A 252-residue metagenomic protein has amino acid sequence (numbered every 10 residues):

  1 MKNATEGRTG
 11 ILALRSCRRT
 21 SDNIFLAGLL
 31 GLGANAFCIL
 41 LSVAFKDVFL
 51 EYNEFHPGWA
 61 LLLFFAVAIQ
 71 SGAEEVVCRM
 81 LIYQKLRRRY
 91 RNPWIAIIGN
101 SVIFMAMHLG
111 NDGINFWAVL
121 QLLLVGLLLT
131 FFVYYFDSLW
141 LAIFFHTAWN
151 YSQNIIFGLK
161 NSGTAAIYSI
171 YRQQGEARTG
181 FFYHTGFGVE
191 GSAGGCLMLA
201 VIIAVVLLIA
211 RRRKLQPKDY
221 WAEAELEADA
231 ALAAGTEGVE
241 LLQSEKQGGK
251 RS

Functional and structural regions predicted by a protein language model:
K2-G7, L207-W221: Membrane-interface capping segments at transmembrane-helix boundaries
E6-V76, Y83-R89, D219, E223-L226 (+1 more regions): Juxtamembrane helix-loop-helix connectors linking adjacent transmembrane helices in multi-pass membrane enzymes
I24-L29, A60-L61, W94-G99, V119-L123 (+2 more regions): Hydrophobic alpha-helical transmembrane segments
L32-L40, G195-R211: Hydrophobic core of alpha-helical transmembrane segments in multi-pass integral membrane proteins
N35-C38, P93-L109, L122-G126: Small-polar-interrupted transmembrane alpha-helices in polytopic inner-membrane proteins
I69-S71, T179-V201: Hydrophobic alpha-helical transmembrane segments
A73-G99, F131-S138: Membrane-interface helix/loop boundary segments of multi-pass membrane proteins
A118-F181: Functionally important transmembrane alpha-helices
